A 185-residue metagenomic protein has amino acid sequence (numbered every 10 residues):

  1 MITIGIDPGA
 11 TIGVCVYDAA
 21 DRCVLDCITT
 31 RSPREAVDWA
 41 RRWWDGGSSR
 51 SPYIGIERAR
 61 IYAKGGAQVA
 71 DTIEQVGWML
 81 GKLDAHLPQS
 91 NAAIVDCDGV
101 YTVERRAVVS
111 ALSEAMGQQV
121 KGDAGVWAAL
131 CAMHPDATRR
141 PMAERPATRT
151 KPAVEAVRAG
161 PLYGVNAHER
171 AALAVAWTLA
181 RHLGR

Functional and structural regions predicted by a protein language model:
M1-R185: Phosphate- and other anionic-substrate recognition elements at nucleic-acid/protein interfaces
